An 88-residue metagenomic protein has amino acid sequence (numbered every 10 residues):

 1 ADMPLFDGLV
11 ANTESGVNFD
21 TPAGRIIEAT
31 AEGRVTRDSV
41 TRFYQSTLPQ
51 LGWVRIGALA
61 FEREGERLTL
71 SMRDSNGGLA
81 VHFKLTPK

Functional and structural regions predicted by a protein language model:
A1-K88: An acidic-aromatic pocket/loop used at catalytic or ligand-binding sites
